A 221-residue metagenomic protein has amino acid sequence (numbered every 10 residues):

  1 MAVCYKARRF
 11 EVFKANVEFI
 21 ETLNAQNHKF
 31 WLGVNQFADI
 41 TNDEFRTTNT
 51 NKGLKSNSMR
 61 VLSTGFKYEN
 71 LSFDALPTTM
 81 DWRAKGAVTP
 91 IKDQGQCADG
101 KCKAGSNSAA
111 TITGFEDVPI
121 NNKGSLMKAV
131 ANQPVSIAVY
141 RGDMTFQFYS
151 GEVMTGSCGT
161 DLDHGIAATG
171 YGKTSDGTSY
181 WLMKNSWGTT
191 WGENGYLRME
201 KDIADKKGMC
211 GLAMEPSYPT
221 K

Functional and structural regions predicted by a protein language model:
M1-K221: Catalytic-core signature of thiol
